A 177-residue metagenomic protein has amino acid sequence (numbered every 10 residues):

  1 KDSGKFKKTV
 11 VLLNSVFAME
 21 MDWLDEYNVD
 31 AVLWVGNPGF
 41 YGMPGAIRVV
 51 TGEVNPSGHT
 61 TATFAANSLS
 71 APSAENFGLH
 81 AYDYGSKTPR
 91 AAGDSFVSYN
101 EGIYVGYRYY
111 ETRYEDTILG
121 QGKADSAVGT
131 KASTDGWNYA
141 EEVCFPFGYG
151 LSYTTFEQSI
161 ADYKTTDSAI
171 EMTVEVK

Functional and structural regions predicted by a protein language model:
K1-G4: Cysteine protease catalytic core and zymogen-processing segment of caspase-like enzymes
L12-K177: Secreted, periplasmic, or luminal enzymes acting at the cell surface/secretory milieu
